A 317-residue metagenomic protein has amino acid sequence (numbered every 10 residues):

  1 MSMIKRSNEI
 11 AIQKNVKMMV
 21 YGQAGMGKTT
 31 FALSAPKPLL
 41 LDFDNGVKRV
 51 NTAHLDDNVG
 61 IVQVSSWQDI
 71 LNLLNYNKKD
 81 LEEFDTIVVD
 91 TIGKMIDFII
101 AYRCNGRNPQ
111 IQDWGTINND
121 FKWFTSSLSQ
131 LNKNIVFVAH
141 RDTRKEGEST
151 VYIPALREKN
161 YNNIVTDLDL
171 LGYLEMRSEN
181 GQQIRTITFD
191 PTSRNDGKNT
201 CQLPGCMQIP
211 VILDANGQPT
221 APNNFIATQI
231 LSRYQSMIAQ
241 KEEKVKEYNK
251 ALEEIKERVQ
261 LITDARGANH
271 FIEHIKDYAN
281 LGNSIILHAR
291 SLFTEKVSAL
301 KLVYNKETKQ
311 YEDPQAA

Functional and structural regions predicted by a protein language model:
N8-E83: Conserved P-loop
M19, T86-V88, V136: Structural motif
Q23, N134-I209: Phosphate-binding/switch region of NTP-binding enzymes
M26, A35, G217-A317: Interfaces that engage single-stranded nucleic acids at replication/repair/recombination sites
S34-P36, L131, D167: Short, structured coil segments at secondary-structure junctions
T91-N162: P-loop NTPase motor core
E179-Y248: Phosphate-binding and hydrolysis-coupling loops of NTP-dependent motor/remodeling domains
